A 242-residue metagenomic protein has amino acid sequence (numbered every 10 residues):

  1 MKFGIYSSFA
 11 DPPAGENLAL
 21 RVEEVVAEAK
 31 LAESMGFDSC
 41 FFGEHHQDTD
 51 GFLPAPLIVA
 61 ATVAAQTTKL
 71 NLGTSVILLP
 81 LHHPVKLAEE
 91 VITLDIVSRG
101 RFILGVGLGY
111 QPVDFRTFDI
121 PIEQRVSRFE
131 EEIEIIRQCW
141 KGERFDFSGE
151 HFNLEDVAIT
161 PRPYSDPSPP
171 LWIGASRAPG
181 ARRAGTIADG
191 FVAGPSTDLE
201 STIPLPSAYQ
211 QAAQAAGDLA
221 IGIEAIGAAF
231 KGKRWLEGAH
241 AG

Functional and structural regions predicted by a protein language model:
M1-T67, N71-L72, P167-P169: N-terminal beta1-alpha1-beta2 module of alpha/beta enzyme domains
F3-S7, C40-F42, L72-T74, F102-V106 (+3 more regions): Hydrophobic faces of well-ordered beta-strands that scaffold small-molecule active sites in alpha/beta enzyme cores
S7-E23, I77-V85, S165-S176, A229-K233: Active-site mouth loops of central-metabolism enzymes
G15-A19, G51-P54, P84-V85, T117-I120 (+1 more regions): Short, solvent-exposed loop/turn segments at secondary-structure boundaries
L18-L31, E90, G174-R183, A239-A241: Short, acidic/polar
H46-P54, P80-P84, T197-T202, F230-K233: Acidic-and-aromatic substrate-binding clefts and catalytic sites of carbohydrate-active enzymes
H83-I187, L199-I221: Internal, glycine-rich beta/alpha segment that forms the wall or movable "lid" of small-molecule/cofactor binding
R183, G222-G242: Aromatic-lined glycan-binding groove of carbohydrate-active enzymes
